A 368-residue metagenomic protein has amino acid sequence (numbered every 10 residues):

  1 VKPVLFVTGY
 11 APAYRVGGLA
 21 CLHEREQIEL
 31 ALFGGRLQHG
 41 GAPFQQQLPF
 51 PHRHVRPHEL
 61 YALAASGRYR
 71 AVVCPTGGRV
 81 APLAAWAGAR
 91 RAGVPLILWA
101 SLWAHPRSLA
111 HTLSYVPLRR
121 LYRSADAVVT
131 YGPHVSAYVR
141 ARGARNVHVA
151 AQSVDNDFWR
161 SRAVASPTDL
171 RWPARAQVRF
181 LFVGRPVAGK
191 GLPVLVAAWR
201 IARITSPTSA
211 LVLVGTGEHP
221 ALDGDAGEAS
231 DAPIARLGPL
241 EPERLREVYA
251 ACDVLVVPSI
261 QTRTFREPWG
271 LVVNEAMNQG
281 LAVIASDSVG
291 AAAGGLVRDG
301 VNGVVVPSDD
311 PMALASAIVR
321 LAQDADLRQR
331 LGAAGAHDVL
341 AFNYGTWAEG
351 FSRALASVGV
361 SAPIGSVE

Functional and structural regions predicted by a protein language model:
L5, R171-K190, V196-R200: Conserved donor-binding/catalytic core segment of Leloir-type glycosyltransferases
V94-T112, S124-A127, N156: A short, histidine- and acid-enriched strand-loop-helix "catalytic/donor-clamping" loop that lines the nucleotide-sugar
L118-R119, R123-T168: Donor nucleotide-sugar binding/catalytic pocket of nucleotide-sugar-dependent glycosyltransferases
L222-R246: Nucleotide-activated donor-binding/catalytic signature segment of Leloir-type glycosyltransferases, i.e., the conserved
A250-P268, L281: Acidic donor-binding loop of glycosyltransferase active sites
V273-D287: Short hydrophobic beta-strand element within catalytic cores of glycosyltransferases and related nucleotide-activated
R298-G300, V304-P311, R320-A325: Conserved acidic donor-binding segment of nucleotide-sugar-dependent glycosyltransferases
A313, R320, L327-A341: A short, well-ordered alpha-helix in the C-terminal region of glycosyltransferases
